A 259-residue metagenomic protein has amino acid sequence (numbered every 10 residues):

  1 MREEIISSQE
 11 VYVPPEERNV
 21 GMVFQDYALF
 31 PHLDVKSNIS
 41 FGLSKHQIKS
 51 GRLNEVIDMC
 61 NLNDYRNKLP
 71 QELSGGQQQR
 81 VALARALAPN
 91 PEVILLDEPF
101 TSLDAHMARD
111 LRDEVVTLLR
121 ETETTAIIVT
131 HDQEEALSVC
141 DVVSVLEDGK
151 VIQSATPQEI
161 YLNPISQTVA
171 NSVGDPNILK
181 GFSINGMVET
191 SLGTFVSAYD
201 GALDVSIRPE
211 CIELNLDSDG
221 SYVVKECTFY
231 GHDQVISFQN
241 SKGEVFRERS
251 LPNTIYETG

Functional and structural regions predicted by a protein language model:
R2-N19: ABC ATPase NBD Q-loop/coupling interface
N19-G21, Q25, D34-T168: ABC ATPase nucleotide-binding domains
D113, Q167, G181, Y222-K225: Small-residue-enriched segments and motifs
L162-I184, S206: C-terminal boundary and immediately downstream tail of ABC-type ATPase nucleotide-binding domains
M187-G259: Non-catalytic connector elements of ABC transporters
